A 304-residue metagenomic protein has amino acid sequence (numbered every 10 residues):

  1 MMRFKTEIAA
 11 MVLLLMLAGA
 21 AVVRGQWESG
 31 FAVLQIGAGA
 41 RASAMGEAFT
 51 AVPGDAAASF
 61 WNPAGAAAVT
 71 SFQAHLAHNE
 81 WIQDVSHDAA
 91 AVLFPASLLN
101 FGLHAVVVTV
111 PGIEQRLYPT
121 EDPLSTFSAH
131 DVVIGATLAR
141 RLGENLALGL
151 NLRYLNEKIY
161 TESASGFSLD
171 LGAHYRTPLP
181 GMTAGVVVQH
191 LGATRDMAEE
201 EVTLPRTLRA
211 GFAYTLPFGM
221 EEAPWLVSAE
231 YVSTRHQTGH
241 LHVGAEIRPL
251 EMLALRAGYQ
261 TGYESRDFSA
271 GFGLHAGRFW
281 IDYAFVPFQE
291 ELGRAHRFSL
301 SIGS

Functional and structural regions predicted by a protein language model:
M1-F4: N-terminal secretory signal peptides that target proteins for export/translocation
T6-A9, F31-A32: Short helix-onset patch at the extreme N-terminus, typifying the N->h transition of secretory signal peptides
A9-G19: Bacterial N-terminal signal peptides
G19-G25: Sec/Tat signal peptide C-region and signal peptidase I cleavage site
G25-S304: Subset of outer-membrane beta-barrel
